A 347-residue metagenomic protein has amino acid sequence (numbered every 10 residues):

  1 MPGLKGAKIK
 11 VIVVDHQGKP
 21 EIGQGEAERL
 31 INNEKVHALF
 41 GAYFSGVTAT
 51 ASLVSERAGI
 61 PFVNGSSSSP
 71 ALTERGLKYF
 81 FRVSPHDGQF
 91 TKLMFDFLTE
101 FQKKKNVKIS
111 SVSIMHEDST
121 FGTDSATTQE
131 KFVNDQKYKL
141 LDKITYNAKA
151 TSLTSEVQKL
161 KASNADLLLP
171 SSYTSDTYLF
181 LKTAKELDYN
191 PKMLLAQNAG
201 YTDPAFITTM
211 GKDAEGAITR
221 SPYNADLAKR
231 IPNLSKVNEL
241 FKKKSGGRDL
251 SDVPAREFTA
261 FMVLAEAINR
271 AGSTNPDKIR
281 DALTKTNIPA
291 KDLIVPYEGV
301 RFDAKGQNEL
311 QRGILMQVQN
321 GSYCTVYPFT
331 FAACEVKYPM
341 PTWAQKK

Functional and structural regions predicted by a protein language model:
M1-K347: Extracytosolic ligand-binding ectodomains
